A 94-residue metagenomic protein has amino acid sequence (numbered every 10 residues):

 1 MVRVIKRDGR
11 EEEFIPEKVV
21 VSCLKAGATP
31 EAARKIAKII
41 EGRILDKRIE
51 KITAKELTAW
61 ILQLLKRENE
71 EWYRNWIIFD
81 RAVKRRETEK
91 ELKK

Functional and structural regions predicted by a protein language model:
M1-K94: Long, C-terminal-biased catalytic regions of enzyme "large/alpha" subunits
